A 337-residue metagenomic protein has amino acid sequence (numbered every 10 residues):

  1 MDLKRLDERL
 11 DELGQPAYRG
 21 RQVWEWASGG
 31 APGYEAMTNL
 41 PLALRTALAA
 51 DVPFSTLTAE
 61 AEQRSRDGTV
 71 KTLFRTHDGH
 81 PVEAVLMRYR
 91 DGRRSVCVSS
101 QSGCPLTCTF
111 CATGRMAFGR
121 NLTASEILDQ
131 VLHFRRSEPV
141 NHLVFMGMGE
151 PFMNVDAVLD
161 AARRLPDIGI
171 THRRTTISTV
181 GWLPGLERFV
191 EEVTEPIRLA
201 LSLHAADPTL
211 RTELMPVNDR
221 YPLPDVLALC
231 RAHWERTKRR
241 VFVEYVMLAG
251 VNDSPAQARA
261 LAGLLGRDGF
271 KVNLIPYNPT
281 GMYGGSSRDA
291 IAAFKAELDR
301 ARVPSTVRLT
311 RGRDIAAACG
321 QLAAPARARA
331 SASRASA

Functional and structural regions predicted by a protein language model:
M1-V82, M87, R231-R240, Y245-A337: Auxiliary Fe-S-binding modules of radical SAM enzymes
S65, S99-S100, S178, S202: Short linear Ser/Thr-Pro motifs
T72, A84, R94-V98, L199-L201: Short beta-strand motif preference
R88-E126, E138: Canonical Radical SAM [4Fe-4S] cluster-binding loop centered on the CxxxCxxC motif and its immediate flanking residues
S102, V193, N218, A323-A326: Short, hinge-like loop/turn segments at secondary-structure boundaries
L122, G181, T310-D314: Short beta->alpha linker loops
D129: Cys/His-clustered metal-coordination modules, chiefly Zn-binding fingers
H133-H142, G147-A301, S305-T306: Conserved AdoMet/S-adenosylmethionine-binding subsite of the radical SAM
